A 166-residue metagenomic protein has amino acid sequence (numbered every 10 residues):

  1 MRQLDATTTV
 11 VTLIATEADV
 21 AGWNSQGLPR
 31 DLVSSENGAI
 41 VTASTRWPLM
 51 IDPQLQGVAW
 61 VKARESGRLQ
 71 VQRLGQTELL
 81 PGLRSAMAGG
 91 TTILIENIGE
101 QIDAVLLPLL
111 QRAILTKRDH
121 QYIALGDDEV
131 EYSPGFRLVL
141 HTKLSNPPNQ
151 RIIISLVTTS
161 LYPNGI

Functional and structural regions predicted by a protein language model:
M1-I166: Conformational switch/transducer regions in large eukaryotic molecular machines and scaffolds
